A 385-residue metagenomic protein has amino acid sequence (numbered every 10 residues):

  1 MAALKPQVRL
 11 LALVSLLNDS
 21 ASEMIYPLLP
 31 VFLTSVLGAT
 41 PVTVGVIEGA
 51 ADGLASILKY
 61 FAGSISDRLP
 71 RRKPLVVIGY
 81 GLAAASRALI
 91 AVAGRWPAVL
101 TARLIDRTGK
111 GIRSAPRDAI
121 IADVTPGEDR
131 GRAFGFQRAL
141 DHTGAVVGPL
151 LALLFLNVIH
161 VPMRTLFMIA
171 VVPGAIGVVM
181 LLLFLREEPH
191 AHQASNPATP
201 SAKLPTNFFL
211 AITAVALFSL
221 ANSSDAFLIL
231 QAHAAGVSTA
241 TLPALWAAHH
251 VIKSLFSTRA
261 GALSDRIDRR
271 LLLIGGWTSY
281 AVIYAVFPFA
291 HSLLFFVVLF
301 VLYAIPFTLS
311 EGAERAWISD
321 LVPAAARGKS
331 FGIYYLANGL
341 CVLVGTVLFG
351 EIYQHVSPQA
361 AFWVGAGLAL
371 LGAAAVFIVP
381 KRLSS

Functional and structural regions predicted by a protein language model:
A2-A55, F208-L245: Helix-loop boundary and gating motifs at the non-cytosolic
V31-V36, V147-F167, V344-P358: Transmembrane alpha-helix termini and helix-breaking/packing motifs in multi-pass membrane transporters
D52-Y60, V146, H250-T258, G339-L343: Residue-level signature of mid-helix packing/kink "hotspots" within the transmembrane helices of 12-pass Major
L58-P70, L156, F256-D268, Y353-Q354: Helix-to-loop junctions at the C-terminal end of transmembrane segments in multipass secondary transporters
P74-A88, V171, L271-V286, A366: Structural signature of the two symmetry-related core transmembrane helices
A91-A102, P288-L299: Helix-loop junctions at membrane interfaces in 12-TM secondary transporters
A102-T143, W317: Cytoplasmic helix-loop-helix junction between adjacent transmembrane helices in 12-TM secondary transporters
V172-A191, G372-P380: C-terminal membrane-cytosol helix-exit motif in multi-pass small-molecule transporters
